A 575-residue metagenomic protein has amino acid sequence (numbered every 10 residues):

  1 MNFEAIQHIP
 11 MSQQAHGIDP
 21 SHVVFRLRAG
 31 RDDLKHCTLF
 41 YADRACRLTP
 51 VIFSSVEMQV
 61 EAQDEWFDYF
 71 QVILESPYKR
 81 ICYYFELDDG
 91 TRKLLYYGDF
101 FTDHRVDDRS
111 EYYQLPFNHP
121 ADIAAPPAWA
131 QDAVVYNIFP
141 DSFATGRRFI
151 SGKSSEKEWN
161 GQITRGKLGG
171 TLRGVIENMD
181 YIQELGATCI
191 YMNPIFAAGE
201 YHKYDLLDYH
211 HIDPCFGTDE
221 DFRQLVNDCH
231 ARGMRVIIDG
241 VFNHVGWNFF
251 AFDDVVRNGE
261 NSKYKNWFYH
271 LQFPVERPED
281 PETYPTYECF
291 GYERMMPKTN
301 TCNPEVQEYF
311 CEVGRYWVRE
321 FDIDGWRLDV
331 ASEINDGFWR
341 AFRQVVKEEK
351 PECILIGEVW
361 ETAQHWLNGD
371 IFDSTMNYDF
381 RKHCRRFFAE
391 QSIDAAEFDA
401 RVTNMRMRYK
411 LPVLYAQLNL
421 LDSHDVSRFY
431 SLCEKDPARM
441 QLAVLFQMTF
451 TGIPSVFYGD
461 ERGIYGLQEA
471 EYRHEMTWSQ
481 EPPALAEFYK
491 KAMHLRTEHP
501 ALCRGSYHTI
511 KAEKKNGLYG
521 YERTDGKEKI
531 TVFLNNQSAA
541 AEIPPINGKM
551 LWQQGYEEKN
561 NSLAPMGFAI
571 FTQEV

Functional and structural regions predicted by a protein language model:
M1-V134, F139, T145, K153 (+5 more regions): Carbohydrate-interacting/catalytic domains
L27, I138, I182, M192 (+11 more regions): Conserved, mostly hydrophobic/aromatic
A133, F139-T188, I195-R315, E320 (+3 more regions): Substrate-binding/active-site clefts of carbohydrate-active enzymes
V134-Y136, I190-M192, V236-I238, W326 (+4 more regions): Hydrophobic faces of well-ordered beta-strands that scaffold small-molecule active sites in alpha/beta enzyme cores
D141, N368-D370, S374, Y415-D422 (+2 more regions): Aromatic/acidic polysaccharide-binding cleft in carbohydrate-active enzymes
K157, K203-I212, Y292-R294, D379-H383 (+2 more regions): Short glycine/proline- and charge-enriched loop/turn segments that cap or connect secondary-structure elements
G186-T188, R232-M234, D322-D324, K350-C353 (+3 more regions): Short, well-ordered coil/turn segments that N-cap beta-strands
V226-M234, H244, F249-E260, R319 (+4 more regions): Active-site-proximal helices and loops of the catalytic beta/alpha 8
